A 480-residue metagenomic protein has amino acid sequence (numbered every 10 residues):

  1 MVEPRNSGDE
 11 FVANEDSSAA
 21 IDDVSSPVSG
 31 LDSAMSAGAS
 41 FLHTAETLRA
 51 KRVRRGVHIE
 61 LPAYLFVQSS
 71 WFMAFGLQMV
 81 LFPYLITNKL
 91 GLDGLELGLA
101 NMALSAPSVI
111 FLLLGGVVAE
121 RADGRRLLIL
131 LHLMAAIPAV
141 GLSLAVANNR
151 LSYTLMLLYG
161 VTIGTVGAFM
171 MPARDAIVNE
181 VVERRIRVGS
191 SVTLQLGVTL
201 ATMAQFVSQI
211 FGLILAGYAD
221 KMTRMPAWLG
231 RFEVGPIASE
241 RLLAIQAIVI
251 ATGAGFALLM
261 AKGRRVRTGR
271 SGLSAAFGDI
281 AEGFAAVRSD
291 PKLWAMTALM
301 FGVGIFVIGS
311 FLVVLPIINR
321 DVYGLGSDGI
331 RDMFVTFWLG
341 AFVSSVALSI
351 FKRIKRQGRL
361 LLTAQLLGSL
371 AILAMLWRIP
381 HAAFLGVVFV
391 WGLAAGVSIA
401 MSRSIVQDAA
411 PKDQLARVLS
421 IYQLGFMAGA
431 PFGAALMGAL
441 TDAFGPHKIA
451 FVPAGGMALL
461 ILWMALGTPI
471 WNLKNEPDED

Functional and structural regions predicted by a protein language model:
V2-N14, A20-I21, V28, D32-T47 (+10 more regions): C-terminal transmembrane bundle of multi-pass solute transporters/carriers
L61, G124, D175, I186-Q195 (+3 more regions): Cytoplasm-facing, short amphipathic helices at loop-to-helix transitions on the intracellular side of 12-TM secondary
S69-M73, L77-L81, I214, Y218-L243 (+3 more regions): A single, central transmembrane helix in multi-pass transporters
L81-S108: Extracellular/periplasmic helix-loop-helix junction of adjacent transmembrane segments in MFS-like secondary
G94-L95, R184-A201, S327-D328, K412-Y422: Loop-to-transmembrane helix entry/capping segments in MFS-fold secondary transporters and related SLC/MFSD carriers
Y153-G160, G164, T193-R267, V335-L339 (+2 more regions): Hydrophobic alpha-helical transmembrane segments
T162-R174, W391-S402: Core transmembrane helices of Major Facilitator Superfamily
R185, L259-E282, K474-D480: Flexible cytoplasmic inter-helical loops of multi-pass small-molecule transporters
